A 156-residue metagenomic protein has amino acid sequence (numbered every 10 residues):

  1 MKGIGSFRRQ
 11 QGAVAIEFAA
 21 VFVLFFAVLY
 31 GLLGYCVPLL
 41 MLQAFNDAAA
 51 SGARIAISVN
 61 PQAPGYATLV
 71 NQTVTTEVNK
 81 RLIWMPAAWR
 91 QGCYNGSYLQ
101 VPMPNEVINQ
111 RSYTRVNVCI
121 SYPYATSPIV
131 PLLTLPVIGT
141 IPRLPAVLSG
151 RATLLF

Functional and structural regions predicted by a protein language model:
K2-V78: Alpha-helical assembly-interface signal, strongest on the long, hydrophobic N-terminal helix that forms
R8-Q11, S112-T114, L148: Residue-level preference for short coil/turn positions at secondary-structure junctions
A48-A49, A146-L148: Short Pro/Gly-enriched coil loops immediately N-terminal to beta-strands
S51-Y124, R151-F156: Short amphipathic secondary-structure patches
P104-N109, T134-I141: Short, P/G- and charge-enriched loop/turn segments at secondary-structure junctions
P123-P136: Short, cysteine-centered beta-strand-loop-beta hairpins and adjacent loop/turn segments enriched in charged/polar
V130, P142-A146: Hydrophobic alpha-helical segments, chiefly the membrane-spanning helices and signal/signal-anchor peptides
